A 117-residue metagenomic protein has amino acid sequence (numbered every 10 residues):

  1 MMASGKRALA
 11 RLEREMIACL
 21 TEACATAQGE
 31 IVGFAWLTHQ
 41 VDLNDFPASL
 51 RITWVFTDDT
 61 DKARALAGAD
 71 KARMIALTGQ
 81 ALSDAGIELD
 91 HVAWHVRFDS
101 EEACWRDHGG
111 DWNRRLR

Functional and structural regions predicted by a protein language model:
M1-E22: N-terminal presequence-like segments and adjacent domain-start helices
L9, R14-E15, T60, R73 (+1 more regions): Intrinsically disordered, low-complexity linkers and terminal regions that flank or interleave Cys/His-based
C24-W36, A85-H91: Short secondary-structure junctions
G29-T57: Short edge beta-strands and adjacent turn/loop segments
V41-N44, L50, K62-R64, H95-D99: Hydrophobic alpha-helical segments that drive targeting, anchoring, or assembly
T53-A72: A short interface-forming secondary-structure element
G68-H95: Charged low-complexity stretches with an acidic bias
E88-R117: Polar/charged, Gly/Pro-rich intrinsically disordered segments
